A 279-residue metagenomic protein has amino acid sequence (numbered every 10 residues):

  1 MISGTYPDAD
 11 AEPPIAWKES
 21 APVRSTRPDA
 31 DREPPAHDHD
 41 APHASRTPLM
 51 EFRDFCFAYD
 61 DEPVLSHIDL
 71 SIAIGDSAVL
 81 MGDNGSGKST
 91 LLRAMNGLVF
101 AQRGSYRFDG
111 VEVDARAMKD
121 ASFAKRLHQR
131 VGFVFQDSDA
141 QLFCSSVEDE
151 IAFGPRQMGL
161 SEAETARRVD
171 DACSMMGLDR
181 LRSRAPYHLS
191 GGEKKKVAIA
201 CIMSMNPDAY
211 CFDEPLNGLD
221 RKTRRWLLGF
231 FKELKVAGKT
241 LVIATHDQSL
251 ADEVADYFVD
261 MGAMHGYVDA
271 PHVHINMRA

Functional and structural regions predicted by a protein language model:
M81-D83: The feature captures the beta-strand-to-loop junction immediately N-terminal to the Walker
N96: Helix-to-loop junction immediately C-terminal to a conserved catalytic motif
G104-R116: Conserved ABC transporter NBD signature motif
A163-L181: Conserved ABC ATPase "signature" region
A185-L189, E193: Conserved ABC ATPase signature
Y210-E214: Catalytic Walker B motif of ABC-type/P-loop ATPase nucleotide-binding domains
T245-H246: H-loop/switch region of ABC-family ATPase nucleotide-binding domains
